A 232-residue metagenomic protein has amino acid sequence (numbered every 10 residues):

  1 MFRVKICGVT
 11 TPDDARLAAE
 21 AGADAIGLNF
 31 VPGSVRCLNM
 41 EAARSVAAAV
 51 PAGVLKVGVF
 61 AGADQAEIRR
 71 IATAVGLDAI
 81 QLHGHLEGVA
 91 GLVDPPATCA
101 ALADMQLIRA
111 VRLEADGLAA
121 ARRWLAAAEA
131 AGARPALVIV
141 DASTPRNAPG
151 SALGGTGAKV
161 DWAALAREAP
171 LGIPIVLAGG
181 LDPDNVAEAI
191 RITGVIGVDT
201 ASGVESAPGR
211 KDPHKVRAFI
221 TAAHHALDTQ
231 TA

Functional and structural regions predicted by a protein language model:
M1-K5: Extreme N-terminal starter segment of soluble prokaryotic enzymes
A15, A43, I68-R69, L125 (+3 more regions): Generic hydrophobic/aromatic pocket-lining and core-packing "Φ" positions
A18, I80, V138, D161 (+4 more regions): Conserved, mostly hydrophobic/aromatic
E20-G22, A74-V75, A133, I192-T193: Structural motif
A23-V35, Q81-V89, A142-A148, T193-V216: Glycine-rich phosphate-binding active-site loops on the catalytic face of alpha/beta enzymes
F30-S34, A47-L177: Conserved anion-binding
E41-A42, V46-V50, V93-L102, A201-A232: C-terminal helical cap(s) of enzyme catalytic domains, especially alpha/beta-barrels
A166-G194, E205: A C-terminal functional module that forms or caps the active site or interfaces directly with catalytic machinery
